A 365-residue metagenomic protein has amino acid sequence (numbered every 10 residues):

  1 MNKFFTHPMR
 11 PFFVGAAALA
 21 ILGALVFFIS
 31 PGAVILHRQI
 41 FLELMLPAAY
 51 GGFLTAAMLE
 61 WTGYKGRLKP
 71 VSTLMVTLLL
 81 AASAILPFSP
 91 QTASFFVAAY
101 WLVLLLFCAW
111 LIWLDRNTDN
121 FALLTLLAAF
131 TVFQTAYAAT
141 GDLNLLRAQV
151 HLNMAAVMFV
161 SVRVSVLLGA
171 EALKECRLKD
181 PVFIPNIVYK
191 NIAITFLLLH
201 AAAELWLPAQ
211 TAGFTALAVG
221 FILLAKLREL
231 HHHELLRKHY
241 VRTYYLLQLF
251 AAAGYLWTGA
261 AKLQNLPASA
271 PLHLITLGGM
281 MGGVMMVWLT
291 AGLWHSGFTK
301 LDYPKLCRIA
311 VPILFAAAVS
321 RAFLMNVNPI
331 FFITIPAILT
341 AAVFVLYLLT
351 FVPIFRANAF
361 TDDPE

Functional and structural regions predicted by a protein language model:
M1-E365: Hydrophobic alpha-helical transmembrane segments of multi-pass integral membrane proteins
